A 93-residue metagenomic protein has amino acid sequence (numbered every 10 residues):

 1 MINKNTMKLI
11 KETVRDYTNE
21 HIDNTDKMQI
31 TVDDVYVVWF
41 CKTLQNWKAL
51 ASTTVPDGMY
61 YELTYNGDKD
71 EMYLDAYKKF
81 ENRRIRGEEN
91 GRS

Functional and structural regions predicted by a protein language model:
M1, R92-S93: Glycine- and charge-rich intrinsically disordered segments
M1-I22: N-terminal trafficking/processing presequences and adjacent post-cleavage segments of proteins routed to secretion
T18, C41, K78-E81: Compositionally biased, low-structure terminal segments
N19, D26-Y36: Intrinsically disordered, low-complexity regulatory segments in eukaryotic proteins
T25, W47-K48, Y73, I85: Amphipathic alpha-helical interaction segments
D34-E71: Amphipathic, interaction-prone secondary-structure segments
D57-R92: Short, compact, well-ordered microdomains
